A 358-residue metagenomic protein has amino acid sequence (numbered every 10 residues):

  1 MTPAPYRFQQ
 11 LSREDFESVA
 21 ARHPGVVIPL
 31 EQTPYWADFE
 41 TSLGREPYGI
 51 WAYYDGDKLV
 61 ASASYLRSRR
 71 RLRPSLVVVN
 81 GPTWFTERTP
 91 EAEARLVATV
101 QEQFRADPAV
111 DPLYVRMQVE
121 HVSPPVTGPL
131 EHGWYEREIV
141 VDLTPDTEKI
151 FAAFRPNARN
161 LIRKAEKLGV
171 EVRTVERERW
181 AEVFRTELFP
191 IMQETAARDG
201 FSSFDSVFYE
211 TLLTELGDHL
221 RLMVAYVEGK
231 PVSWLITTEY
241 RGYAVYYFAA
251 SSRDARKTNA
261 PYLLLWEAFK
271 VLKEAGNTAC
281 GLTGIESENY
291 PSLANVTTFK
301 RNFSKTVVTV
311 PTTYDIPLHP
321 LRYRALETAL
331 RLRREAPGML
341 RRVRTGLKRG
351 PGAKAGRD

Functional and structural regions predicted by a protein language model:
T2-F16, R69, E120-K149, T278-D358: Active-site/acyl-donor-binding loops of N-acyltransferases
P5-D55, S62-L72, V119-H132, I150-A255: A conserved beta-strand-loop-helix scaffold within acyl/acetyltransferase catalytic domains
E46-Y48, A109-P112, E274-N277: Short, high-confidence coil segments that cap the C-terminus of an alpha-helix and link into the following beta-strand
P74-R88: Glycine-/proline-rich flexible loop or hinge segments
V77, A94-Q103, Y209-R324: Aromatic (often tryptophan-rich) hydrophobic motifs at membrane interfaces
W84-P90, P145-F154: Short, polar/flexible loop-turn hinges at active-site or ligand-entry regions and domain interfaces
A92-R137: Non-catalytic accessory segments adjacent to catalytic cores
D111-Q118, R173-T174, V224, A279-L282: A structural signal for short, well-ordered beta-strand segments and their strand-loop junctions that often border
